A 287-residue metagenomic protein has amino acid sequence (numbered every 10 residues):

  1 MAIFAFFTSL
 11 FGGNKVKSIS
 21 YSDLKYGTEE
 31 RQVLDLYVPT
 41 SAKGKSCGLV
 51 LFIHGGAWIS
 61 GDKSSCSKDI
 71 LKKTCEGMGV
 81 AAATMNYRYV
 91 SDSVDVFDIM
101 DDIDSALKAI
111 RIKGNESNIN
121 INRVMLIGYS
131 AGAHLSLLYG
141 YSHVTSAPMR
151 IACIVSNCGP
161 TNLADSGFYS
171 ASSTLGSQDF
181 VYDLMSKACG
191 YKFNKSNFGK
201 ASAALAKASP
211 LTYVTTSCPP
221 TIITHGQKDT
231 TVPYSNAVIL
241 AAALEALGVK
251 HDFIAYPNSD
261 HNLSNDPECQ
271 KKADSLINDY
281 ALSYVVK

Functional and structural regions predicted by a protein language model:
F4-K287: Alpha/beta-hydrolase superfamily serine-hydrolase fold, recognizing
